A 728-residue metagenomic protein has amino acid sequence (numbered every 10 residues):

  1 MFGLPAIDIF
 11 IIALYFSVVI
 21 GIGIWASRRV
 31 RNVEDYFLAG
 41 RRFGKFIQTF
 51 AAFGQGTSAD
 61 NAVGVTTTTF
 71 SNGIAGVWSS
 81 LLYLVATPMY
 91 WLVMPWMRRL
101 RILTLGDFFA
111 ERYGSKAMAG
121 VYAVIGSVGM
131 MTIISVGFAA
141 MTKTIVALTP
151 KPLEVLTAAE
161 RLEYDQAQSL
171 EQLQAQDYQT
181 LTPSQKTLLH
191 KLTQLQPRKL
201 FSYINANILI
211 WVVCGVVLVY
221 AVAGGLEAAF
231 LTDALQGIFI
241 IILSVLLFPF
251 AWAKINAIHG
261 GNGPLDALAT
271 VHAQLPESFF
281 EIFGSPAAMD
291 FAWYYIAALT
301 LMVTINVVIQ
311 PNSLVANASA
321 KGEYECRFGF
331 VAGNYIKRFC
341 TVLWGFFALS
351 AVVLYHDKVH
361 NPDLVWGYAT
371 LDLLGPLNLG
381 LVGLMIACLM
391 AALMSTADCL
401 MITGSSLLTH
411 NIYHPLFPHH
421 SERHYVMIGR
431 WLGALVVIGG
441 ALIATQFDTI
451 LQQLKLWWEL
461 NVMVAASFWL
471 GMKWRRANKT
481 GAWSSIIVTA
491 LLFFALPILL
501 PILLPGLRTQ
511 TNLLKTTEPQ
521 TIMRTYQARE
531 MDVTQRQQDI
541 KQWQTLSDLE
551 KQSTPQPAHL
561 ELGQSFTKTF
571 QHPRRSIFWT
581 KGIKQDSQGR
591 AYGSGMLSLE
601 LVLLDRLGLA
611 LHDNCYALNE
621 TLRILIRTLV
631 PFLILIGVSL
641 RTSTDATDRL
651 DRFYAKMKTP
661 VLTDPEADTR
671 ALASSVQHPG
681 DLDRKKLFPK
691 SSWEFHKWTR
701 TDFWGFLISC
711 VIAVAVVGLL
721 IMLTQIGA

Functional and structural regions predicted by a protein language model:
M1-A728: Membrane-embedded helix-loop-helix hairpins and adjacent transmembrane boundary segments in multi-pass transporters
